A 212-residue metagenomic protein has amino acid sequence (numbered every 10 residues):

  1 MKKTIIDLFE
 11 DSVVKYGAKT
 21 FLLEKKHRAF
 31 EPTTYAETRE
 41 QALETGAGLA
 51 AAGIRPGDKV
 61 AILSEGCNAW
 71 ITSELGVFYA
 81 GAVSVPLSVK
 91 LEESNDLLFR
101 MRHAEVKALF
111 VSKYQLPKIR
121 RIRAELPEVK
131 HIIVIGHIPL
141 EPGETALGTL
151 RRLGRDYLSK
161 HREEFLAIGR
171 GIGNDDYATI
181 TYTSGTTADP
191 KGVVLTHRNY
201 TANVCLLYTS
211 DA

Functional and structural regions predicted by a protein language model:
L8-T33, P139: AMP-dependent adenylate-forming
G17-T20, V134, R151-Y182, D189: Conserved pre-ATP/AMP-binding loop-to-beta segment of ANL
L22-L75, E92-L98, A146-G154, L195-H197: Conserved AMP-binding/adenylate-forming core of the ANL superfamily
P32-A36, A178-A202: Conserved AMP-binding A3 loop
V60, V77, L109, Y177 (+1 more regions): Conserved S/T- and glycine-rich ATP-binding loop of Class I adenylate-forming
S73-F78, S84, Y200, L207: Short hydrophobic alpha-helical segments of the AMP-binding
Y79-L153: Structural core segment of the AMP-binding/adenylate-forming
T183, Y208-A212: Conserved small/polar residues in nucleotide/adenosyl-binding loops
